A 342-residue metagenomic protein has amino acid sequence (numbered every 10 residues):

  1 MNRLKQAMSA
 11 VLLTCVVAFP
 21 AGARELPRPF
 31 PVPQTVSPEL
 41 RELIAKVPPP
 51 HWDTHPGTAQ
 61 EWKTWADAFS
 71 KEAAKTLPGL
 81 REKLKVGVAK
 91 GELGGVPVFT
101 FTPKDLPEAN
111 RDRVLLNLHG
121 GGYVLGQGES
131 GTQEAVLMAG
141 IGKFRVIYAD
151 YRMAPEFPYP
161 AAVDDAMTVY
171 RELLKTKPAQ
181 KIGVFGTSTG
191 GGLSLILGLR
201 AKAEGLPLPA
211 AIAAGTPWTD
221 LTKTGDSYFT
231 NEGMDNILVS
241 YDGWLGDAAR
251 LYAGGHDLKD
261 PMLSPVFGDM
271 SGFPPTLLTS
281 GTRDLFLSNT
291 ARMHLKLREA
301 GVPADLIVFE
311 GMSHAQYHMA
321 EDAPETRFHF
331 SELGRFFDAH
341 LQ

Functional and structural regions predicted by a protein language model:
M1-R3: N-terminal secretory signal peptides that target proteins for export/translocation
S9-A18: Bacterial N-terminal signal peptides
F19-A23: Sec/Tat signal peptide C-region and signal peptidase I cleavage site
P27, P31-Q60, T64, T76 (+1 more regions): Alpha/beta-hydrolase superfamily serine-hydrolase fold, recognizing
